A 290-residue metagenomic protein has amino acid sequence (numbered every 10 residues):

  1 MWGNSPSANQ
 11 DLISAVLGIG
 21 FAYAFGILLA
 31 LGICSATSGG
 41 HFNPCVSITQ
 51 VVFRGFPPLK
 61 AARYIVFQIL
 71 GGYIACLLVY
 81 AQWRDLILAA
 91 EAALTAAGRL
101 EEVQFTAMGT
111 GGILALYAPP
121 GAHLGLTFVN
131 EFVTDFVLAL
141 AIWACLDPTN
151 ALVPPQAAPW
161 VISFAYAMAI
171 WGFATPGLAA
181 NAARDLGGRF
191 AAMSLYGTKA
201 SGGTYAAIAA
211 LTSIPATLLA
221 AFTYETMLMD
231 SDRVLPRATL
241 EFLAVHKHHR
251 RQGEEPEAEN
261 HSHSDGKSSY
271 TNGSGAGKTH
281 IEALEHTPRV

Functional and structural regions predicted by a protein language model:
M1-V290: Membrane-interface helix-loop junctions and terminal tails of multi-pass membrane proteins
